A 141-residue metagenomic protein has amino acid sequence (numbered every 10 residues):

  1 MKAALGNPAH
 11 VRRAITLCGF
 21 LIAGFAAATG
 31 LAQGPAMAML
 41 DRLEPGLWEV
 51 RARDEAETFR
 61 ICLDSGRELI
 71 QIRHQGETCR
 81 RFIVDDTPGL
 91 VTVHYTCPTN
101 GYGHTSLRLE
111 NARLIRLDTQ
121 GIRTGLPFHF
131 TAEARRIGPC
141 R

Functional and structural regions predicted by a protein language model:
A3-C18: Bacterial N-terminal signal peptides that target proteins for export
T29-Q33: Boundary of Sec targeting at the N-terminus
G34-P45, D85, G138-R141: N-terminal helix-cap/turn-to-beta initiation motif at the start of protein domains
L43-T58: Tryptophan-anchored aromatic micro-motifs
W48-A52, V91-P98, L107, L117-R123: Short beta-strand segments that buttress and anchor functional surface loops
A56-A112: Central antiparallel beta-sheet cores of small beta-barrel/beta-sandwich binding domains
T124-R141: Edge beta-strand at a domain terminus
